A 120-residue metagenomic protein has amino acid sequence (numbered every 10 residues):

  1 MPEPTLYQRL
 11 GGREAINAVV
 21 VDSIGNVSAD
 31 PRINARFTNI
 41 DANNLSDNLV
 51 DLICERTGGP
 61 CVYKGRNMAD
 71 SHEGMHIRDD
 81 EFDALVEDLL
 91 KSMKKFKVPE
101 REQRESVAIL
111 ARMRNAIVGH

Functional and structural regions predicted by a protein language model:
M1-H120: Core of compact, soluble alpha-helical bundle domains
